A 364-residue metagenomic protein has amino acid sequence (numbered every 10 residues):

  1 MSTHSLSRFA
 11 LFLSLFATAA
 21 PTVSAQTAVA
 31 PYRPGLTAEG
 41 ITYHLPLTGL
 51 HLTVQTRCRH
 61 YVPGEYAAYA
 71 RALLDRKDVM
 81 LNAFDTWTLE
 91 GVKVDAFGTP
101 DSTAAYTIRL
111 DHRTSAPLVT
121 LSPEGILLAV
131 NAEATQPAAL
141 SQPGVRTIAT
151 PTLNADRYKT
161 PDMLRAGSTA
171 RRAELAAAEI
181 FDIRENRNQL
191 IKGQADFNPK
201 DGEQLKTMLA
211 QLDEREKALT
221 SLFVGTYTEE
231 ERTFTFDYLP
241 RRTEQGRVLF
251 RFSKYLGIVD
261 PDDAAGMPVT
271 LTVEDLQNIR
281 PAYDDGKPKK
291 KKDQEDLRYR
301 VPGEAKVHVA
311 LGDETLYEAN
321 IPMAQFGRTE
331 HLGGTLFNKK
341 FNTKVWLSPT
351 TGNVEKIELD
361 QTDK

Functional and structural regions predicted by a protein language model:
M1-L11: Bacterial N-terminal signal peptides that target proteins for export
A10-A20: Bacterial N-terminal signal peptides
A19, V23-T27: Boundary at the C-terminal end of the N-terminal hydrophobic targeting segment
Q26-K364: N-terminal amphipathic/basic membrane-interacting segments and domains, especially the gasdermin N-terminal
